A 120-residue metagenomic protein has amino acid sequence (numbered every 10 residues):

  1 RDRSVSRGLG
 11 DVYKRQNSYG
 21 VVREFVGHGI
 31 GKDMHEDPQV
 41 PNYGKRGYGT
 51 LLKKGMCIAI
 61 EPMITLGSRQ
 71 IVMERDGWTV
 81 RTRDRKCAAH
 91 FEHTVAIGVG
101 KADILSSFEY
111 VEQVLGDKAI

Functional and structural regions predicted by a protein language model:
R1-Y13: Single conserved hydrophobic/aromatic residue that forms the stacking wall/gate of nucleotide- or nucleobase-binding
R7, Q16-E24: Short, structured loop/turn "capping" segments at alpha-beta junctions
K14, F25, M34, A88-A89: Glycine-rich, acidic
F25-V26, I64: Proline- and acidic/polar-enriched loop/turn elements at helix boundaries
G27-V40: Short, basic/aromatic beta-hairpin or loop at an interaction surface
G44-I120: Charged, cofactor-coupling segments
